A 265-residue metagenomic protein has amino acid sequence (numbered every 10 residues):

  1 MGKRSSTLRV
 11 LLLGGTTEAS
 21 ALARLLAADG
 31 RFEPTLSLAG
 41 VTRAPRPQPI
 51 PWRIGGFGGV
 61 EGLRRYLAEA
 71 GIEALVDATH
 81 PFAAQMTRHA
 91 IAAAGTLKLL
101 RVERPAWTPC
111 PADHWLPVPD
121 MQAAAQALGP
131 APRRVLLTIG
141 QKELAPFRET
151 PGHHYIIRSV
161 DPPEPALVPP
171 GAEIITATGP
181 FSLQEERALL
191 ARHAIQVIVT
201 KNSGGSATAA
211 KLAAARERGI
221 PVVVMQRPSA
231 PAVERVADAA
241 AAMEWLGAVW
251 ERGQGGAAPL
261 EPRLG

Functional and structural regions predicted by a protein language model:
G2-D77, A84, A94, L99-V102 (+5 more regions): SAM-dependent methyltransferases
A90: Conserved N-proximal alpha/beta basic substrate-recognition cap immediately N-terminal to, or forming the N-lobe
